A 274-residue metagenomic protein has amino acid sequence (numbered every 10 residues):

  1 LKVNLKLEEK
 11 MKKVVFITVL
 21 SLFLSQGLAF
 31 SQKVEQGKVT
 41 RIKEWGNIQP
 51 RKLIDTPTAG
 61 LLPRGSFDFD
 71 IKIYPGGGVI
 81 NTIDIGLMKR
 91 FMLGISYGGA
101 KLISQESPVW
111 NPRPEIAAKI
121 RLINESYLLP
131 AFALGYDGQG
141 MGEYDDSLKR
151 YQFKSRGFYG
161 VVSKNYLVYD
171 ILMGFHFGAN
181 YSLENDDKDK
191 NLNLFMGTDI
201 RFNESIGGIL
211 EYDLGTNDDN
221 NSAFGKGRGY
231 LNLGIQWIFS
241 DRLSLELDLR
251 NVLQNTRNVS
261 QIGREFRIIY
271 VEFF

Functional and structural regions predicted by a protein language model:
L1-N47, F274: Cleavable N-terminal export/targeting peptides
Q32-M173, A179-E184, R201-G207, E211-F274: Transmembrane beta-barrel domains of Gram-negative outer membranes and organellar outer membranes
